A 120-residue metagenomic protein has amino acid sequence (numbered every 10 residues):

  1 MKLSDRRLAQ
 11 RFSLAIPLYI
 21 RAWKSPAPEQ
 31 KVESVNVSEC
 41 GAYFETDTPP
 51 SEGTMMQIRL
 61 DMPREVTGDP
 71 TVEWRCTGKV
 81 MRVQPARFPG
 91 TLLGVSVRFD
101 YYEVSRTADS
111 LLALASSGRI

Functional and structural regions predicted by a protein language model:
M1-I120: Structured alpha-helical
